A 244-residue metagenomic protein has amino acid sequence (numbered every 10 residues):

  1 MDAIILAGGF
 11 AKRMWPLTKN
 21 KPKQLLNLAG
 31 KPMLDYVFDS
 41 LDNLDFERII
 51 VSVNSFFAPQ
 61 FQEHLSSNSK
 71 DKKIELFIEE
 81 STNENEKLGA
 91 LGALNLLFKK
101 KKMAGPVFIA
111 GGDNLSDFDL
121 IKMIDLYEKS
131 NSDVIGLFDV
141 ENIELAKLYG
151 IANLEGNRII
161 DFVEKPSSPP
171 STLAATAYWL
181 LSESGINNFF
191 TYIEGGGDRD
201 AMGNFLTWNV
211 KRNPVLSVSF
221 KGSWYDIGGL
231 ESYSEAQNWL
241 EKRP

Functional and structural regions predicted by a protein language model:
M1-N20, L26, L44, P214: N-terminal nucleotide-binding beta1-loop-alpha1 segment
D2-I5, R13, K31-A110, K122: Conserved N-terminal catalytic core of the sugar/cofactor nucleotidyltransferase
F10, G112-N114: Active-site metal-binding loops of divalent metal-dependent hydrolases
L34, L97, D113, A152 (+2 more regions): Residue-level signal for inorganic ion chemistry
F108, L115, I124-E128, R158-P244: Catalytic-core segments of class I nucleotidyltransferases/pyrophosphorylases that form NMP-activated intermediates
F118-A146: Conserved donor-nucleotide/metal-binding helix-loop-beta segment in metal-dependent transferases, i.e., the alpha-helix
E141-P169: Anionic-ligand binding region
